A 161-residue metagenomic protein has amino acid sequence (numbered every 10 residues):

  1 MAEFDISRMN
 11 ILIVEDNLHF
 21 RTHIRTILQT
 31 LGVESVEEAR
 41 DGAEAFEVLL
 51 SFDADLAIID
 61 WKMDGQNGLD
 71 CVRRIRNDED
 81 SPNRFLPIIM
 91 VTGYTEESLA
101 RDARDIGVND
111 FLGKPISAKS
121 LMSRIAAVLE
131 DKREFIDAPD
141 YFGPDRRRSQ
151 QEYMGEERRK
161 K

Functional and structural regions predicted by a protein language model:
E15: Conserved acidic carboxylate
L18-E37: Two-component/phosphorelay signaling modules centered on CheY-like receiver
R25, D70, R84, T95-D110 (+2 more regions): Alpha4 helix (beta4-alpha4-beta5 surface) of REC/receiver domains from two-component response regulators
E38-L56: Acidic, metal-coordinating helix/loop segments flanking the phosphotransfer/catalytic sites of two-component signaling
D41, N67-R73: Acidic catalytic/metal-coordinating carboxylates
D64-G65, T92, E96: The feature encodes the CheY-like receiver
S98, I116-L129, R133, D137: C-terminal output helix
E130-K161: CheY-like receiver
